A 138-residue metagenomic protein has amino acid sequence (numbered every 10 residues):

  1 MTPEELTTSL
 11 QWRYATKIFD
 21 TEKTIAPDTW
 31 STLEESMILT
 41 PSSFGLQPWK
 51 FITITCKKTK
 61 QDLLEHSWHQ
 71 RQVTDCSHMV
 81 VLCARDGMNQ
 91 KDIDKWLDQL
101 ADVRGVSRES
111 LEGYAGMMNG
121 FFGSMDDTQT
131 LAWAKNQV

Functional and structural regions predicted by a protein language model:
M1-V138: Acidic, surface-exposed loops and disordered segments
